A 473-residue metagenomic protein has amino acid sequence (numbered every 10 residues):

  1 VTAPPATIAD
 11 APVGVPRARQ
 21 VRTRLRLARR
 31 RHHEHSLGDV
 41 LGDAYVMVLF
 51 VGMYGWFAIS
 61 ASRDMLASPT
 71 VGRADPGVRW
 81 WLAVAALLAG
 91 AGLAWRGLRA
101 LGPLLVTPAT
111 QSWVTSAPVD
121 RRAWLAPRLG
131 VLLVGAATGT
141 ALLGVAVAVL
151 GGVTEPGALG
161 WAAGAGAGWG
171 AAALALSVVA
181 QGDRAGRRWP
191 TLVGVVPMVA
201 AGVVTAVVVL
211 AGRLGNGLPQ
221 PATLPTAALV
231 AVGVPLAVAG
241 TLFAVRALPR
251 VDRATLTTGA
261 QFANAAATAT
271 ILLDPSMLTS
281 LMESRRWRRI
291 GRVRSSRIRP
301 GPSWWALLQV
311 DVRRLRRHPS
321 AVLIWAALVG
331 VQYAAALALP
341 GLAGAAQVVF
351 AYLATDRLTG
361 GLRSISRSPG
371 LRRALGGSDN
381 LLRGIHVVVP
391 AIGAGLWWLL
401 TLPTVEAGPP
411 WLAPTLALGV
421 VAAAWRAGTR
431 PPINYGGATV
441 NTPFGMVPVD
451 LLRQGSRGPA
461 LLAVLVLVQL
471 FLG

Functional and structural regions predicted by a protein language model:
V1-Q111, D120-G370, S378-G473: Hydrophobic alpha-helical transmembrane segments of membrane proteins
